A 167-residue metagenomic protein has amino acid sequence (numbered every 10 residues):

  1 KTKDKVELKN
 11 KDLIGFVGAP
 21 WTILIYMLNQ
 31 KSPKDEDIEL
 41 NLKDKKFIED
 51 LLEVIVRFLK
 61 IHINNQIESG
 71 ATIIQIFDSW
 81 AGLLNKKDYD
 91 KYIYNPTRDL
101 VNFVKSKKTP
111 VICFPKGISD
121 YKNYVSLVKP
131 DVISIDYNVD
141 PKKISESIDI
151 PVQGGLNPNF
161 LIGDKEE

Functional and structural regions predicted by a protein language model:
K1, V17, G70-D90: Glycine-rich, proline-tolerant flexible connector loops at the mouths of alpha/beta enzymes
K1-K11, K86-P110, E146-P151: Alpha-helix-loop-beta-strand connector modules within alpha/beta enzyme cores
K1-N65: Active-site-proximal, glycine-rich beta->alpha crossover segments in alpha/beta enzymes that shape flexible
T2, L59, Q66, I93 (+2 more regions): Conserved, mostly hydrophobic/aromatic
M27-L51, S79-Y94, L127-D131, G155-D164: Glycine-rich tight-turn/loop motif centered on a GG-T
V56, I63-N64, V101, K122 (+1 more regions): Generic hydrophobic/aromatic pocket-lining and core-packing "Φ" positions
I61, N65-G70, S126-S134: Structural recognition of alpha->loop->beta junctions
K105-E167: Catalytic-face loop-and-helix region of soluble metabolic enzyme cores
